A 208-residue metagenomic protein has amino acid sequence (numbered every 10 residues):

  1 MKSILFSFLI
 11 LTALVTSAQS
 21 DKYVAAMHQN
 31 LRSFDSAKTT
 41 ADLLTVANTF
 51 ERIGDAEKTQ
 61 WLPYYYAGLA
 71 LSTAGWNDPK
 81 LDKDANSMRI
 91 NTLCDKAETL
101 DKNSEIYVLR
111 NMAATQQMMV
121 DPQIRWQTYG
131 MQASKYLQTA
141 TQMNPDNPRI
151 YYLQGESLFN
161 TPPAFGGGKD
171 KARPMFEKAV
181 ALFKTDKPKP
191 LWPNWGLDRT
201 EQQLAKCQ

Functional and structural regions predicted by a protein language model:
M1-V24: Bacterial Sec-dependent N-terminal signal peptides
S20-F34, A56-D78, D101-D121, N147-T161 (+1 more regions): Amphipathic alpha-helical repeat scaffolds of TPR domains
D35-T49, L81-L93, W126-S134, R173-K178: Helix-turn-helix repeat elements of alpha-solenoid scaffolds
I53, K96-A97, T139-A140, A179: Canonical positions in the second alpha-helix
A56, T99-L100, M143, L182: Structural marker of alpha-solenoid helical repeat scaffolds
K83-K135: Hydrophobic, well-structured mid-protein blocks that either form specific transmembrane helices
R125, Y129-P145, R149-S157: A contiguous pocket-lining binding segment that forms or flanks enzyme active sites
D170-P174, K178-Q208: Terminal, low-structured helical/coil segments at or just beyond the last alpha-helical repeat
